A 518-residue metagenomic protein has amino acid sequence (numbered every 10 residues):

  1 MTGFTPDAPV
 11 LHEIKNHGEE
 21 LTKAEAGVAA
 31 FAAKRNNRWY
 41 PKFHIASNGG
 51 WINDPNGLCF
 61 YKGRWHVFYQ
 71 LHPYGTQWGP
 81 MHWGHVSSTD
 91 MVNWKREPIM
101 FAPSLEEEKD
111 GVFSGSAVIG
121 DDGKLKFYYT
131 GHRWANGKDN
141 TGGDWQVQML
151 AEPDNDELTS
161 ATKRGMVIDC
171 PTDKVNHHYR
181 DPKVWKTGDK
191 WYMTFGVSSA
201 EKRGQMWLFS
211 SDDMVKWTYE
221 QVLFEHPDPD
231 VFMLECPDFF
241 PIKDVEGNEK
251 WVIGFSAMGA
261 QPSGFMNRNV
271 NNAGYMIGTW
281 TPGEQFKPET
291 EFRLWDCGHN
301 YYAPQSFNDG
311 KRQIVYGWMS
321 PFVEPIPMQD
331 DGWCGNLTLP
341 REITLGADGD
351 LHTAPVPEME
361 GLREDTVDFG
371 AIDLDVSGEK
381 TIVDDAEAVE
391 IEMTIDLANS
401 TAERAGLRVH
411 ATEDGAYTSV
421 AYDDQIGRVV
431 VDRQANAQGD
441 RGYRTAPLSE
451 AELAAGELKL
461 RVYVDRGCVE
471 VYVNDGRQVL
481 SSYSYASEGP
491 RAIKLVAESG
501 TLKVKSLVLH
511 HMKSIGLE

Functional and structural regions predicted by a protein language model:
T2-D181, K186-L234, K243-C297, R312 (+4 more regions): Beta-rich carbohydrate-recognition and catalytic domains
G3-T5, E25-F31, E246, G274 (+1 more regions): Beta-rich accessory regions
